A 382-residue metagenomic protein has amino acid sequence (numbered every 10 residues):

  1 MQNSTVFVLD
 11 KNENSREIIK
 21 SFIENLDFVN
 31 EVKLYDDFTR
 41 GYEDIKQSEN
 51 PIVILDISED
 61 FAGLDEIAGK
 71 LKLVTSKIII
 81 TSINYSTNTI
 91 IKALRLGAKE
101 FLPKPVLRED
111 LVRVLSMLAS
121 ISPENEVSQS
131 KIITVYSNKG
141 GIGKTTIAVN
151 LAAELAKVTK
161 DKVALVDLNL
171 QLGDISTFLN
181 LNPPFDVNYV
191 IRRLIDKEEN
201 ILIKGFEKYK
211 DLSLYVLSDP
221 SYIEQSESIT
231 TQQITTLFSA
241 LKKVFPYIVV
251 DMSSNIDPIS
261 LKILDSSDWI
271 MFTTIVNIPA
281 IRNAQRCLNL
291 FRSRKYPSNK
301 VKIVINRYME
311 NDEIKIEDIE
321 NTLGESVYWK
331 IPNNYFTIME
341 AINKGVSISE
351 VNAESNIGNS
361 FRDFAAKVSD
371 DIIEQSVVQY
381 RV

Functional and structural regions predicted by a protein language model:
N3-S15, I19-I23, V53-I54: Conserved acidic segment of CheY-like receiver
V106-V114: C-terminal output helix
K131-T177: Walker A/P-loop phosphate-binding motif and the immediately C-terminal alpha-helix
V158-V216: Phosphate-binding loop that captures ATP/GTP phosphates
L194-I256: Cytosolic-facing regulatory segments adjacent to core modules
P258-N277: Inter-motif core of Ras-like GTPase G domains
R307, E320-I348, F361: Beta-strand-loop-alpha "switch" segments that mediate conformational coupling across diverse proteins
